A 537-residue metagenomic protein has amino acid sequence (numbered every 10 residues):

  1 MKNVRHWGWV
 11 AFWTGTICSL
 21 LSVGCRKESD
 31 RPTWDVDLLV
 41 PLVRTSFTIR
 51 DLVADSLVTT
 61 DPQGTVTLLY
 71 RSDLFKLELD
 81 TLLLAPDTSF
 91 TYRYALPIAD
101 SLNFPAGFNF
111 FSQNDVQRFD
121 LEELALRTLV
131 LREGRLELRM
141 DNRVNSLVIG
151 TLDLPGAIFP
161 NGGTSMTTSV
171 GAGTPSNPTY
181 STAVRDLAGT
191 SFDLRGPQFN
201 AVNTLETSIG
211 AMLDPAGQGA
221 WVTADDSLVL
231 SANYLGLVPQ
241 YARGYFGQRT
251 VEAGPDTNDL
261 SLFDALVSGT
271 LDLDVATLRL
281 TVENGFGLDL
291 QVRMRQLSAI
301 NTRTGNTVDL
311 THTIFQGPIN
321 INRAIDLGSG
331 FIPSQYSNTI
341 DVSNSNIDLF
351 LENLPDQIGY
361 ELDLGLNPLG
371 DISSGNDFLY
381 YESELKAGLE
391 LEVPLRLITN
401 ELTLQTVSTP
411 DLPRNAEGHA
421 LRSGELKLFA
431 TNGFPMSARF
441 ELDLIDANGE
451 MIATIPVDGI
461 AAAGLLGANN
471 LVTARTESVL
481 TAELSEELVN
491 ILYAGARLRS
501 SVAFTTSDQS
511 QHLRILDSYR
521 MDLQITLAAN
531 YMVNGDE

Functional and structural regions predicted by a protein language model:
M1-V23: Sec-dependent bacterial lipoprotein signal peptides
C25-E537: Extracellular/secretory-pathway and virion-surface proteins
